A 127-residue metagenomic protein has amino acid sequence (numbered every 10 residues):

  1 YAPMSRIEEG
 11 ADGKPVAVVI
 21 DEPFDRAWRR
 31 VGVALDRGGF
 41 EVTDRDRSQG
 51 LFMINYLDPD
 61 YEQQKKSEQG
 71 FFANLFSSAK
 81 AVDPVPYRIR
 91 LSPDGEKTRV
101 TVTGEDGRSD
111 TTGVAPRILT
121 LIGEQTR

Functional and structural regions predicted by a protein language model:
Y1-R127: Ser/Thr-rich, low-complexity intrinsically disordered terminal regions
